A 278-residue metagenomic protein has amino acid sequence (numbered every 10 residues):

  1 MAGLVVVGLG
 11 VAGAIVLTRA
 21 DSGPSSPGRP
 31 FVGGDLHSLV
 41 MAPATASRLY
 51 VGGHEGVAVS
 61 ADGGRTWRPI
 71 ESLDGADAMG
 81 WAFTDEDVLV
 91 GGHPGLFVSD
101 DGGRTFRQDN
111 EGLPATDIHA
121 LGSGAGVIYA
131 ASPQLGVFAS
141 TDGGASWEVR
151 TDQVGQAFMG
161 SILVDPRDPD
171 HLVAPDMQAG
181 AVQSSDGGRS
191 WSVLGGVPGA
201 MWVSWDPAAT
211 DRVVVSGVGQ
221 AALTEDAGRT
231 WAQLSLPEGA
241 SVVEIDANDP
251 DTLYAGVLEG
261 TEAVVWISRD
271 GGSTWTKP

Functional and structural regions predicted by a protein language model:
M1-P278: Extracellular glycan-interacting surfaces
